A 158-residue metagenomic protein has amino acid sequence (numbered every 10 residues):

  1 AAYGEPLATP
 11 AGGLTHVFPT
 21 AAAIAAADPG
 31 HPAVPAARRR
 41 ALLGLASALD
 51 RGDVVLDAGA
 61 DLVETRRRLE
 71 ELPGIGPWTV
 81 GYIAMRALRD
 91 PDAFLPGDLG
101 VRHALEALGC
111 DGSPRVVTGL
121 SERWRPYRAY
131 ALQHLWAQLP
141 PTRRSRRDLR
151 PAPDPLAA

Functional and structural regions predicted by a protein language model:
A1-A158: HhH-family (HhH-GPD) DNA N-glycosylase catalytic core used in base-excision repair
